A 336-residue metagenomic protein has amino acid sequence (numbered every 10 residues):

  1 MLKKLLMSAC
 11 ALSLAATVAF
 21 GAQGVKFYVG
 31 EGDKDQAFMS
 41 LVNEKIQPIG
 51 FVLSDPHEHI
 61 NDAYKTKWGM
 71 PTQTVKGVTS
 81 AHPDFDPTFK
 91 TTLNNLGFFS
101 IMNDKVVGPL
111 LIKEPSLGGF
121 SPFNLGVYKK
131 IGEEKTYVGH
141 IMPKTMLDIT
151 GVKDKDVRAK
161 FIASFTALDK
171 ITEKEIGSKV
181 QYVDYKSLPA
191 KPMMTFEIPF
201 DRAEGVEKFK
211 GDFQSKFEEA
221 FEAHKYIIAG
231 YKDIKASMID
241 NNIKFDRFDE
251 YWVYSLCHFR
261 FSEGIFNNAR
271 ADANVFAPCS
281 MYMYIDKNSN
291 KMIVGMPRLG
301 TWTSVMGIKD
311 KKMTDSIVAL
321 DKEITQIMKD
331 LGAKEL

Functional and structural regions predicted by a protein language model:
M1-K4: Positively charged n-region of N-terminal signal peptides that target proteins for export
S8-T17: Bacterial N-terminal signal peptides
G21-K65, V180-K225: Terminal, regulation- and interaction-focused segments at domain boundaries
G24, E44-S116, F123, I131 (+3 more regions): Ser/Thr-rich, low-complexity intrinsically disordered terminal regions
K26-G32, L96, D148-A159, P199-E207 (+1 more regions): Second-shell loop/turn segments in exported
I46, F99, L125, V138 (+5 more regions): Hydrophobic beta-strand residues in large extracellular and virion-surface proteins
K129-K170, Y282-L336: A short, solvent-exposed beta-edge/loop patch
A163-V183: Short, structured interface segments
